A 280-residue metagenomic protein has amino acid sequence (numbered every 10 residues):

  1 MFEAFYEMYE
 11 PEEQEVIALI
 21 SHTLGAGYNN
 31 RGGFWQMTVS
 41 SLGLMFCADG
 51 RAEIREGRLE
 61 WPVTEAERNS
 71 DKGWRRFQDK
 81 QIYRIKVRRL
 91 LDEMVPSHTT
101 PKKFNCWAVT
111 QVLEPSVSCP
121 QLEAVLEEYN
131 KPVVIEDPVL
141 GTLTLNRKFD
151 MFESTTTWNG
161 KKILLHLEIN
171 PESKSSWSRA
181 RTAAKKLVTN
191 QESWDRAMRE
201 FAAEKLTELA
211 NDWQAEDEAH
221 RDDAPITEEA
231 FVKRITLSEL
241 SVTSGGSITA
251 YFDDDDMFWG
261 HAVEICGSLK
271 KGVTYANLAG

Functional and structural regions predicted by a protein language model:
M1-F46: Structural detector for short beta-strands of small beta-barrel domains
F2-A4, E123-P132, E216-T243: Negatively charged, low-complexity tracts enriched in Asp/Glu with abundant Ser/Thr
G32-A66: OB-fold (S1/OB) nucleic-acid-binding surfaces
E67-K86: Short nucleic-acid-contacting surface segments enriched for D/E, G, S/T with interspersed K/R
K86-V125: OB-fold/S1-family single-stranded nucleic acid-binding modules
L126-W194: Contiguous hydrophobic, core-forming segments of folded domains
L167-T227, F231-R234: Long, charge-rich alpha-helical interaction segments
T227-G280: C-terminal structured interaction module
